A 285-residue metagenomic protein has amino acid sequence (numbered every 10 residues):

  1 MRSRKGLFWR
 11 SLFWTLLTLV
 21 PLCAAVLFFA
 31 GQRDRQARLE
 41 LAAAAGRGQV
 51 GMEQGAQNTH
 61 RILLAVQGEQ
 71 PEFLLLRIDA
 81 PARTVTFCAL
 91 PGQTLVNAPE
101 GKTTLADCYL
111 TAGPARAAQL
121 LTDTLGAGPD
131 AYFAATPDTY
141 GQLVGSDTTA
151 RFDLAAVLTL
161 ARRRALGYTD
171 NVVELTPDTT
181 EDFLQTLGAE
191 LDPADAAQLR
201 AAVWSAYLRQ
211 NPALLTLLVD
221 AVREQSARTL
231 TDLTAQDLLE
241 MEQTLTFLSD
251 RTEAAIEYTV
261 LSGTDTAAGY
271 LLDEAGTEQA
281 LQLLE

Functional and structural regions predicted by a protein language model:
R2-E285: Non-catalytic, solvent-exposed segments at the cell envelope interface
